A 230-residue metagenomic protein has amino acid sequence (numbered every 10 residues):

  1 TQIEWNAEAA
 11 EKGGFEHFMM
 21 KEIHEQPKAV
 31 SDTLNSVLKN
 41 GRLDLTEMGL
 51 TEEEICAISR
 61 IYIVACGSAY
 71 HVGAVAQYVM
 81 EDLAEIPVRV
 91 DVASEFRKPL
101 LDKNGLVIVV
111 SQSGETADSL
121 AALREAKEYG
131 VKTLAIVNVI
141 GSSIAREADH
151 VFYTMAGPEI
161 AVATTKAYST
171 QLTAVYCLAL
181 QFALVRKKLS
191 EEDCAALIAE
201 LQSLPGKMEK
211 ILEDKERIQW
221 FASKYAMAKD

Functional and structural regions predicted by a protein language model:
T1-S59, A69, Y78, D82-L83 (+4 more regions): N-terminal segments that mediate ammonia production and transfer in glutamine-dependent amidotransferase systems
C56-S203: Glycine-rich phosphate-binding loops that contact phosphosugars or nucleotide phosphates
E85, A226-D230: Acidic catalytic cores of enzymes that act on phosphate-bearing nucleotides/polynucleotides
T170, V175, I211-E213, A228: Short amphipathic alpha-helical "recognition" segments used for binding
